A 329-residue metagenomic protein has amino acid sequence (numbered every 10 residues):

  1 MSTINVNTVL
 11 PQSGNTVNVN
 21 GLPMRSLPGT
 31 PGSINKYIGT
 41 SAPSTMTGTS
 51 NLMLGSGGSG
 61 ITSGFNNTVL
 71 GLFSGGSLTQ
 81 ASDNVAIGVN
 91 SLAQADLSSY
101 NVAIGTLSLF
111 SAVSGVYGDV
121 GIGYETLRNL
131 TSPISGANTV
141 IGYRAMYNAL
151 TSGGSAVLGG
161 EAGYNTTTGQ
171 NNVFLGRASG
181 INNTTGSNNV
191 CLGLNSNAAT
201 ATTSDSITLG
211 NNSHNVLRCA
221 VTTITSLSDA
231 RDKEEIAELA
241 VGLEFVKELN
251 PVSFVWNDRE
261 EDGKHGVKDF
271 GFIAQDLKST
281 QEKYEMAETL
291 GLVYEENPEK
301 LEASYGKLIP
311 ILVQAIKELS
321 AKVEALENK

Functional and structural regions predicted by a protein language model:
M1, S33, T49, S204 (+3 more regions): Sequence-level motif detector for i,i+2 pairs with an aromatic at +2
T3, T8-T16, N20-S228: Glycine- and small/polar-enriched repetitive beta-structure motifs of secreted/surface proteins
L227-K329: Intramolecular chaperone/auto-protease modules of tailspike-like proteins
